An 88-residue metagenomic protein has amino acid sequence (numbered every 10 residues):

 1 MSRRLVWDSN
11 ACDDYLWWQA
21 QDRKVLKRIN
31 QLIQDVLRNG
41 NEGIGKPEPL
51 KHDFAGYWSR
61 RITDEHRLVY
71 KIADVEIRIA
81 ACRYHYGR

Functional and structural regions predicted by a protein language model:
S2-R4, N10-K27, Q31, I44 (+2 more regions): Enriched for short, Lys/Arg-rich terminal
Q34-R61: A short, surface-exposed loop/turn module that caps and links secondary-structure elements
